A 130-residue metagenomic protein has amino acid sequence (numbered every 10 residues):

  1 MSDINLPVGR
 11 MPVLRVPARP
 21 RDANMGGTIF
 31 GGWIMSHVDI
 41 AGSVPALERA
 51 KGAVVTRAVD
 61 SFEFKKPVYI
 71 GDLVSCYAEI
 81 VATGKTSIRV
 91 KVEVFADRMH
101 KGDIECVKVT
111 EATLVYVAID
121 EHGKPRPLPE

Functional and structural regions predicted by a protein language model:
S2-A58, V117-E130: Hot-dog-fold acyl-thioester-processing enzymes
S2-I4, V8, P12-V13, Y69-L73 (+1 more regions): HotDog/MaoC-like acyl-thioester-processing domains
F30, F62-F64, F95: Phenylalanine-focused residue identity feature
S36, D72-C76: N-terminal, well-ordered alpha-helical segments
R57-P67, S75-I80: Conserved interaction-surface patches within small, structured recognition/assembly domains
